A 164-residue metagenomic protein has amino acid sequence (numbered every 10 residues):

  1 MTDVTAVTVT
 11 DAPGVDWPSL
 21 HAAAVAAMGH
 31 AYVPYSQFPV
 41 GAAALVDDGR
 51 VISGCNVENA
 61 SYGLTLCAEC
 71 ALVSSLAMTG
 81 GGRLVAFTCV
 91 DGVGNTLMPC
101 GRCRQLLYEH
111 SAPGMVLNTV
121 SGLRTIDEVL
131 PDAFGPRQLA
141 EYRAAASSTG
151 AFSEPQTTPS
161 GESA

Functional and structural regions predicted by a protein language model:
T2-A27, T79-A164: C-terminal binding/interaction regions
T10-G14, V33, N59-Y62: Short, surface-exposed loop/turn motifs that are enriched in glycine and acidic residues and include a nearby proline
A23-A26, A68-L76: Short, well-ordered amphipathic alpha-helical segments that serve as non-catalytic structural scaffolds within diverse
H30-S36: Extended beta-strand/beta-hairpin segments
Q37-V46: Short beta-strand scaffold segments in enzyme catalytic cores
L45-D47, N56-V57: Histidine- and/or cysteine-centered catalytic micro-motif in compact active-site loops
N56-C70: Compact, glycine-rich, soluble single-domain proteins
